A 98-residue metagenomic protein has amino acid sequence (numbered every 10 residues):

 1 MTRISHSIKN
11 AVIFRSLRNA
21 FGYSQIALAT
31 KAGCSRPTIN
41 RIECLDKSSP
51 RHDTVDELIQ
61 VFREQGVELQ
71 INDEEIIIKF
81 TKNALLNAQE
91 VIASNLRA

Functional and structural regions predicted by a protein language model:
M1-A20, I59: A short, Lys/Arg-rich alpha-helix, primarily the initiator
I13-A27, L85, V91-L96: Short basic helix-loop element that most often maps to the first helix and adjoining turn of HTH DNA-binding modules
N19, T30, R63: Short polybasic/polar patches that bind polyanions
G22-R41: Short alpha-helical DNA-recognition segment
R41, L45, E57: Alpha-helical DNA-recognition elements
L45-H52: Short, solvent-exposed alpha-helical "recognition" segments
H52-Q70: DNA major-groove recognition helix of helix-turn-helix/homeodomain DNA-binding modules
Q65-A98: Short, charged recognition helix plus adjacent turn of helix-turn-helix-like nucleic-acid-binding domains
